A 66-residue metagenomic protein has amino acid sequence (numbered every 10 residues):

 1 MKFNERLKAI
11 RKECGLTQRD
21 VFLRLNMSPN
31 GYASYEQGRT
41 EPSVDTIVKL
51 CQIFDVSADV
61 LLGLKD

Functional and structural regions predicted by a protein language model:
M1-F3, D66: Absolute protein N-terminus
E5-R24: Short basic helix-loop element that most often maps to the first helix and adjoining turn of HTH DNA-binding modules
R6, T17, S43-T46, S57: Residues that mark the N-terminal boundary/hinge immediately upstream of a DNA-recognition element
L7, V21-F22, Y32-Y35, L61: Conserved hydrophobic/aromatic packing and binding residues within compact polymer-binding modules
N26, D45-V60: DNA major-groove recognition helix of helix-turn-helix/homeodomain DNA-binding modules
N26-E41: Recognition helix of helix-turn-helix/homeodomain-like DNA-binding domains that insert into the DNA major groove
E36, F54, L62-K65: DNA major-groove recognition helix of helix-turn-helix
